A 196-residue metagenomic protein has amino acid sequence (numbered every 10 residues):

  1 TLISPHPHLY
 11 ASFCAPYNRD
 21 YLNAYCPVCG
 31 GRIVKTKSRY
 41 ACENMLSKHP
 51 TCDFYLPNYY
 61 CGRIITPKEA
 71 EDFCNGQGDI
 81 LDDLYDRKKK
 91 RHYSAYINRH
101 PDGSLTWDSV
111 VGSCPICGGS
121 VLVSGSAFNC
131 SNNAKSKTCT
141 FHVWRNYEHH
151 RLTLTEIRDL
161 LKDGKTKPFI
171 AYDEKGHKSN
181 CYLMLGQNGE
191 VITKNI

Functional and structural regions predicted by a protein language model:
T1-I196: Basic, low-complexity terminal or inter-domain segments flanking catalytic cores
